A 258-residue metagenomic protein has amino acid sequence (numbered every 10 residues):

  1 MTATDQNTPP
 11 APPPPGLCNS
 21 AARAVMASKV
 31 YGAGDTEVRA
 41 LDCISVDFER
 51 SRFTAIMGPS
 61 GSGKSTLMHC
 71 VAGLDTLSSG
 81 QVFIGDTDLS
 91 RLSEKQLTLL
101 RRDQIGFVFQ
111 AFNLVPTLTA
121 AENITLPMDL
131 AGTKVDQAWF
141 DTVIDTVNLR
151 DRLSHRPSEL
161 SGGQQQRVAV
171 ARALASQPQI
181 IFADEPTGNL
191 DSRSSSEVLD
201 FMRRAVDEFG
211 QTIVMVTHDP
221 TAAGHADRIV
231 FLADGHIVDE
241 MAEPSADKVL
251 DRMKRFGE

Functional and structural regions predicted by a protein language model:
T2-L17: Pre-NBD coupling/linker segments of ABC/ABC-like ATPases
N19-A226, L232-D234: ABC family nucleotide-binding domain
H236-E258: Conserved beta-strand-loop-alpha-helix hinge in the C-terminal portion of ABC ATPase nucleotide-binding domains
